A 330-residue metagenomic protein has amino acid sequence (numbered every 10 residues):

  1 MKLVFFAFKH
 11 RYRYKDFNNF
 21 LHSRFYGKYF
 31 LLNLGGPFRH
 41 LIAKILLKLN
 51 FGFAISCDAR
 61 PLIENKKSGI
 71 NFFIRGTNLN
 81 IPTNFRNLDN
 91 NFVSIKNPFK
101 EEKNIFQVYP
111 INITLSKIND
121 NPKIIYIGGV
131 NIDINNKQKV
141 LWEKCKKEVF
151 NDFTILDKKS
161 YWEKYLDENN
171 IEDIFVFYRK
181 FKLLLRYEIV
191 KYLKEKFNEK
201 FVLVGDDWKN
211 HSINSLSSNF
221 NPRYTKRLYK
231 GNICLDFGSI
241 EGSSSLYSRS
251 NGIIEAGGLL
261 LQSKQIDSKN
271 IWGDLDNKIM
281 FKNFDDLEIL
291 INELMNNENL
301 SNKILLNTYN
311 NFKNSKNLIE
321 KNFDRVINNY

Functional and structural regions predicted by a protein language model:
M1-I70, N169-K182, F197-V202, D206 (+3 more regions): N-terminal pre-catalytic "stem/leader" segment of glycosyltransferase-like enzymes
F6-A7, I74, I127, V204 (+1 more regions): Short hydrophobic segments within beta-strands
K9-R11, L34-F38, R60, R75-N80 (+3 more regions): Short beta-alpha junction loops
K15, N119-T225, Y229: Conserved catalytic-core segment of nucleotide-activated headgroup transferases in glycan assembly
N18, H22, A43-L47, P61-N65 (+6 more regions): Short amphipathic alpha-helical segments and helix-helix/interface helices
G27, G52, G69-I70, N90 (+5 more regions): A structural micro-motif
H40-K48, A54, N170-K191, V202-N296 (+1 more regions): Donor nucleotide-activated moiety binding/catalytic core segment of transferases that use nucleotide-activated donors
R60-D167: Catalytic core of nucleotide-activated saccharide and alditol-phosphate transferases
